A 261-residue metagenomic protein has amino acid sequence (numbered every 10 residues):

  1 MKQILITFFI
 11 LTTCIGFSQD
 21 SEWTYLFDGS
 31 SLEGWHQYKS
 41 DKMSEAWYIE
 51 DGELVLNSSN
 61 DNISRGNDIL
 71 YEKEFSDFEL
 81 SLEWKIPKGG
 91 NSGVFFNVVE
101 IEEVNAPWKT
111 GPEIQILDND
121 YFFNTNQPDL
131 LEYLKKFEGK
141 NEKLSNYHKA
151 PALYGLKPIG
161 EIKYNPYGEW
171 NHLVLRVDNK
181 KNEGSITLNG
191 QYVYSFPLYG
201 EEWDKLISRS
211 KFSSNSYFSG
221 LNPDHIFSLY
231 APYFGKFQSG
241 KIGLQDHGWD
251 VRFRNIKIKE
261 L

Functional and structural regions predicted by a protein language model:
M1-D20: Bacterial Sec-dependent N-terminal signal peptides
Q19-L261: Carbohydrate-interacting regions of secretory-pathway proteins
